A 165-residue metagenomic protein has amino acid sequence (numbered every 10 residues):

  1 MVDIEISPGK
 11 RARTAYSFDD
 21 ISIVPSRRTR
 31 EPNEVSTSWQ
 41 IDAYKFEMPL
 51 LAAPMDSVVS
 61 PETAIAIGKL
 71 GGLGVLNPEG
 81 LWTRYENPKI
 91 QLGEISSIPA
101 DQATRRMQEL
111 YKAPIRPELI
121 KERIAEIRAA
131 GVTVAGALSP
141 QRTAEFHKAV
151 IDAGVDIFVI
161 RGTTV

Functional and structural regions predicted by a protein language model:
M1-V165: Active-site entrance/lid segments in N-terminal catalytic domains of soluble metabolic enzymes
